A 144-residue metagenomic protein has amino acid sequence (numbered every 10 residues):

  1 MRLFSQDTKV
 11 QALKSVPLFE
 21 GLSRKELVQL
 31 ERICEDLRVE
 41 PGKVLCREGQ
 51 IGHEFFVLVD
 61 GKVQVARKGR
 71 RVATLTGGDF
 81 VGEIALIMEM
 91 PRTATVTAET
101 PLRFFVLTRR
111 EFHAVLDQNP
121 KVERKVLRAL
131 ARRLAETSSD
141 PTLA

Functional and structural regions predicted by a protein language model:
M1-A144: Cytosolic regulatory regions built on CNB/CRP/Popeye-like sensor folds
